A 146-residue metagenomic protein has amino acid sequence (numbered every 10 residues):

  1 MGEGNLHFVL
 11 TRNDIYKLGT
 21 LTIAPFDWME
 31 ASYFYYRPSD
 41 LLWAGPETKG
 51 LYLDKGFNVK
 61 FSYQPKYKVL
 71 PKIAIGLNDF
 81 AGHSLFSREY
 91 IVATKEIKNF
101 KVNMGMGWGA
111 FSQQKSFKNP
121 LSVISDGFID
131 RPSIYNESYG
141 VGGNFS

Functional and structural regions predicted by a protein language model:
M1-R88, E96-F100, M104, G109-Q113 (+4 more regions): Transmembrane beta-barrel domains of Gram-negative outer membranes and organellar outer membranes
Q114-K118: Outer-membrane beta-barrel and related beta-rich outer-membrane complex signature in Gram-negative bacteria
G142-S146: A C-terminal functional module that forms or caps the active site or interfaces directly with catalytic machinery
